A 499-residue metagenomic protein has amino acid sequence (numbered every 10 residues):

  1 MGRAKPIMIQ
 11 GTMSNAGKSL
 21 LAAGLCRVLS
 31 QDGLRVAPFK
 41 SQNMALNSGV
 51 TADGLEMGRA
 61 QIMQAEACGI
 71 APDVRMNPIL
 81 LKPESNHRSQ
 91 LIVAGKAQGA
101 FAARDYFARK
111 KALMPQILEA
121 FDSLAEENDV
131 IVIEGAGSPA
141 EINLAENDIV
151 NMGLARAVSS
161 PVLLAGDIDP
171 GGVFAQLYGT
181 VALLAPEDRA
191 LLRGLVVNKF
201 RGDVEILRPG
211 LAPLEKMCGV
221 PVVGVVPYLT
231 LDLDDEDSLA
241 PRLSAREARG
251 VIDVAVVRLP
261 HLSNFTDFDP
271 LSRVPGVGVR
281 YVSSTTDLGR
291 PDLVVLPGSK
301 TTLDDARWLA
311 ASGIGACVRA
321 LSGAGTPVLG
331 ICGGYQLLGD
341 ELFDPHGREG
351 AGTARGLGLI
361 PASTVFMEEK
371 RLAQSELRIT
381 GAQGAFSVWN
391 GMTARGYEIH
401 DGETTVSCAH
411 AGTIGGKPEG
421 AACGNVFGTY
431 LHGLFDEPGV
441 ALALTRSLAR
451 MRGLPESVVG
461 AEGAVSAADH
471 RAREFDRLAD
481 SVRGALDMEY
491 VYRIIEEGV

Functional and structural regions predicted by a protein language model:
M1-A320, P327, D344, E368-E369 (+1 more regions): Flexible phosphate-sensing "switch/lid" loops adjacent to ATP/NTP-binding sites across phosphate-transfer
C332-G333: Catalytic nucleophile serine of serine hydrolases, specifically the conserved "nucleophile elbow" pentapeptide
Q336: Glycine-rich SAM-binding Motif I of class I
G339-G396: A conserved active-site-flanking secondary-structure segment within enzyme catalytic domains
